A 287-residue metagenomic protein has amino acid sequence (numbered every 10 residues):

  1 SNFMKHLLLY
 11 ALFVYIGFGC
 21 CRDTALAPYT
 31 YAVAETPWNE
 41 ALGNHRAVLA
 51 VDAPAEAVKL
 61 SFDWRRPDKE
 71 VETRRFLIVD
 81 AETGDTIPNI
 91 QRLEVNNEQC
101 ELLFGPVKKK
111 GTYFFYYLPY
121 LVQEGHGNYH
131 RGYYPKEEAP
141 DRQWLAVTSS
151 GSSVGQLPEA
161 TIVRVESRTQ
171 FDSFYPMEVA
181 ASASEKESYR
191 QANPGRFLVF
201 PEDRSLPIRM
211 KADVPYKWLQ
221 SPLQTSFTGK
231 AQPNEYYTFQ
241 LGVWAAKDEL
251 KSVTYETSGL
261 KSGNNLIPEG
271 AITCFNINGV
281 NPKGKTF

Functional and structural regions predicted by a protein language model:
S1-A27: Bacterial Sec-dependent N-terminal signal peptides
D23-W218, P222-F287: Alpha-mannosidase-like glycoside hydrolase catalytic domains involved in N-glycan trimming, generalizing to other
